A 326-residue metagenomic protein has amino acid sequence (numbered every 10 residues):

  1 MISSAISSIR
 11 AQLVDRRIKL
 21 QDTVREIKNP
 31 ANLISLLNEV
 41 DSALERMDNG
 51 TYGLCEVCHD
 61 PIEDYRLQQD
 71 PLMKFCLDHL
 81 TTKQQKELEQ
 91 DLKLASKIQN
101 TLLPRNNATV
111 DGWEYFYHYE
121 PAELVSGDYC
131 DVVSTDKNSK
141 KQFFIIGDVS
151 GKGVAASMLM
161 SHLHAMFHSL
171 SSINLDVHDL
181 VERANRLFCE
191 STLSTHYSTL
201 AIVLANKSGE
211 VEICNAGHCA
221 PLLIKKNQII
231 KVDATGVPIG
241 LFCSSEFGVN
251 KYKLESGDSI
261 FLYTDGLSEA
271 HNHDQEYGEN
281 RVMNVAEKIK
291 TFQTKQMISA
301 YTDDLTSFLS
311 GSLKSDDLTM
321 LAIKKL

Functional and structural regions predicted by a protein language model:
M1-N49: Interaction interfaces in information-processing and related assembly proteins
E56-C58, D78: Short, cysteine/histidine-rich loop/knuckle motifs that typically chelate Zn2+
Y65-P71, Q85-L88: Short Cys/His-rich "knuckle" micro-motifs
L77-D128, A220: Regulatory cytosolic signal-relay segments
D111-S126, V181-S191, C219-N250, E279 (+2 more regions): PP2C/PPM family metal-dependent serine/threonine protein phosphatase catalytic domain, recognizing the conserved
L124-G127, V133-S134, S198, V232-D274 (+1 more regions): Acidic loop->beta-strand submotif enriched in PP2C/PPM serine/threonine phosphatases
V154-D233, F247, S299, L309-S310 (+1 more regions): Catalytic core of PPM/PP2C metal-dependent serine/threonine phosphatase domains
A155-I173, L254, S259-S312: Active-site-proximal, acidic helix/loop segment immediately C-terminal to a metal-coordinating Asp/Glu
